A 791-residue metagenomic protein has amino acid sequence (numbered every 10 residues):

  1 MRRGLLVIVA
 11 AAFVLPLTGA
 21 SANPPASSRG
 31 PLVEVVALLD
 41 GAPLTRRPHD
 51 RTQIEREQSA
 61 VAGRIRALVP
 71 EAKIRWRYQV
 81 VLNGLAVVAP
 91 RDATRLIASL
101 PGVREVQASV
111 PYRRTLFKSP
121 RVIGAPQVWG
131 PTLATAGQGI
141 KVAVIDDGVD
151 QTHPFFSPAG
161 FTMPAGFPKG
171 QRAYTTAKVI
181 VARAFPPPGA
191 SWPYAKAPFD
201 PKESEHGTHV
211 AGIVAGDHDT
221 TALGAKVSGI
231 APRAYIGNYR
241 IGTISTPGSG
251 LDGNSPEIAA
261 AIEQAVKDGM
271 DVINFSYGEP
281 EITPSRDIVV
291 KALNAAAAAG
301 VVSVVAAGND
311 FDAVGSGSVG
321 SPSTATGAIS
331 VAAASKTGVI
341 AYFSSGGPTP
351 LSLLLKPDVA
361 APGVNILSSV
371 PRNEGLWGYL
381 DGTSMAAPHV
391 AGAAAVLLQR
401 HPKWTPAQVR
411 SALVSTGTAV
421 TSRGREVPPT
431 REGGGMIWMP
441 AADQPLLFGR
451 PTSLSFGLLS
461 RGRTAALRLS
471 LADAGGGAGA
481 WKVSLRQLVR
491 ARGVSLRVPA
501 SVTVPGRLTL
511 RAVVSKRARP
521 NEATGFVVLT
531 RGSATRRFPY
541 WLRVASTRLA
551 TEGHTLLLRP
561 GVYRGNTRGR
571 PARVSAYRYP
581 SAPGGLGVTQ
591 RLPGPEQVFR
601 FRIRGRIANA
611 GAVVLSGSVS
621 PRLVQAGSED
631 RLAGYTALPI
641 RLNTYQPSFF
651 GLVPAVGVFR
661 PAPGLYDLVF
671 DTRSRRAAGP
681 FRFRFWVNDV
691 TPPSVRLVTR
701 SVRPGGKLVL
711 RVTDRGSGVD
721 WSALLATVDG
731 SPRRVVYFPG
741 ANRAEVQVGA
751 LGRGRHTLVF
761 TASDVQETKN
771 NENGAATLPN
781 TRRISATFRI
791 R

Functional and structural regions predicted by a protein language model:
A22-T115: Inhibitory N-terminal propeptides of secreted protease zymogens
S28-G30, W129-N254, D268-D271, A298 (+3 more regions): Subtilisin-like serine protease catalytic core
R77, R95-K141, D147-S157, G189 (+1 more regions): Protease zymogen maturation seam
A136, D217, N238-G327, V339 (+2 more regions): Substrate-binding/access-modulating region of protease and related hydrolase catalytic domains
A173-A190, S323-A395: Extracellular S/T/G-rich loop segment that most often corresponds to the catalytic His/Ser-adjacent loop
A211-A215, I241-G242, D271, A360-R425 (+2 more regions): Hydrolase catalytic cores
V489, L586-L642: Acidic, Ser/Thr/Pro-rich low-complexity intrinsically disordered segments
T530, A545-R564, R568-R570, F599 (+2 more regions): C-terminal edge strands of extracellular/lumenal beta-sandwich accessory domains
